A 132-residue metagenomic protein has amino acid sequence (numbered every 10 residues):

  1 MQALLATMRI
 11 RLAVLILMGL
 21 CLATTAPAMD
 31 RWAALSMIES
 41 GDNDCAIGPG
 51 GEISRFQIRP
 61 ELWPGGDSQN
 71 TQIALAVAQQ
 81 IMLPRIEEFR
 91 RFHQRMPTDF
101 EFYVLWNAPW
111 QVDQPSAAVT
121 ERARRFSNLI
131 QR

Functional and structural regions predicted by a protein language model:
A3-V14: Bacterial N-terminal signal peptides that target proteins for export
A13-C21: Bacterial N-terminal signal peptides
A23-D30: Boundary at the C-terminal end of the N-terminal hydrophobic targeting segment
D30-W32, I53: Extracytoplasmic
W32-S36, G41: N-terminal module-boundary/linker segments of secreted carbohydrate-active enzymes
S40-A46, A108-V119: Secretory-pathway/luminal and periplasmic proteins that interact with or process carbohydrate-rich
A46-G65, F100-W106: Short, surface-exposed glycine/acidic/tryptophan-bearing loops
P64-P115, S127-L129: Alpha-helical segment that forms one wall of the substrate-binding/catalytic cleft in peptidoglycan-active domains
